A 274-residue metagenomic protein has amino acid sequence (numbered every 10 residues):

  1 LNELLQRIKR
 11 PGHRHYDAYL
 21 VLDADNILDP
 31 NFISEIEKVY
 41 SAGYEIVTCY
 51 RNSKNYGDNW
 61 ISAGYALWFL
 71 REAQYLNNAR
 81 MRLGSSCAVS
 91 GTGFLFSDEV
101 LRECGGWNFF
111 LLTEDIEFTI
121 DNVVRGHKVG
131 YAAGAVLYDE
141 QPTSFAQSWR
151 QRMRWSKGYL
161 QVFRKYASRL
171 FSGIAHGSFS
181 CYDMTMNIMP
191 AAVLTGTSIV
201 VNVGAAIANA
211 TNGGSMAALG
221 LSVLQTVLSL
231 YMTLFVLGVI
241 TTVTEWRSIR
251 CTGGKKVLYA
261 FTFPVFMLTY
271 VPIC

Functional and structural regions predicted by a protein language model:
N2-Y16, P30-L112, W149, M153-R164: Long helical/loop segments within the catalytic core of UDP-sugar-dependent glycosyltransferases, especially the large
Y19: Short aromatic/hydrophobic "clamp" motif used to bind/position activated sugar donors
D23-I27, F110, N122: The conserved acidic donor/metal-binding loop of glycosyltransferases
G84, T119-L137: Catalytic donor-sugar/metal-binding loop of nucleotide-sugar-dependent glycosyltransferases
L112-F118: Acidic donor-binding loop at a coil-to-helix junction in glycosyltransferase catalytic cores that engages
A133-Q147: Active-site donor/metal-binding and catalytic loop motifs of nucleotide-sugar-dependent glycosylation enzymes
W149-N187: Active-site-adjacent helix/loop segment of glycosyltransferases that harbors family-specific signature motifs
N187-C274: Membrane-embedded multi-pass helical conduit in multi-pass membrane proteins, especially envelope-biosynthetic
